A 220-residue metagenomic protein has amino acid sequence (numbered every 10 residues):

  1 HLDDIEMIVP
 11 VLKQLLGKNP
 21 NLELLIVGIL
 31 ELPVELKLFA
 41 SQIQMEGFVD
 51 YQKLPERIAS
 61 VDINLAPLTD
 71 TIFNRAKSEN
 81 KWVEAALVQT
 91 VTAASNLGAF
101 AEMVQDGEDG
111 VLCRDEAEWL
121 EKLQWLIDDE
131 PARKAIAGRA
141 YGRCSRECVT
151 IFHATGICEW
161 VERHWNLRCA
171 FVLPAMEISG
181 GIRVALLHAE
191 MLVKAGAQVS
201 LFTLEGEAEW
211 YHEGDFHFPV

Functional and structural regions predicted by a protein language model:
H1-A59, V184-E190, A195: Conserved catalytic-core segment of nucleotide-activated headgroup transferases in glycan assembly
D3, D50-R57, D62-E84, A93-E102: Nucleotide-sugar-dependent
V27-V34, N96-A99, L204-E207: Short, polar loop motifs at secondary-structure junctions
L30, D70-T71, V91, G98-A99 (+2 more regions): Flexible glycine-rich beta->alpha loop in the catalytic core of nucleotide-sugar glycosyltransferases
Q52-K53, E118, K122: Short acidic active-site motifs
D106-A117, W125-P131: Conserved acidic donor-binding segment of nucleotide-sugar-dependent glycosyltransferases
P131-E162: A charged, aromatic-enriched C-terminal amphipathic alpha-helix characteristic of glycosyltransferases across folds
P174-S179, A197-V220: N-terminal strand-loop element at the rim of the active site of nucleotide-sugar-dependent glycosyltransferases
